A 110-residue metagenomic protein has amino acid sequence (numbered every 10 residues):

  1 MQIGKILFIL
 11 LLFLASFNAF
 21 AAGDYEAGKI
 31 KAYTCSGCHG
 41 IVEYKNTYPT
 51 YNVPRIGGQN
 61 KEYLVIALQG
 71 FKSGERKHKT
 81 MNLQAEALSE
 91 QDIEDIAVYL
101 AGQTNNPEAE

Functional and structural regions predicted by a protein language model:
M1-L7: Bacterial N-terminal signal peptides that target proteins for export
L7-S16: Bacterial N-terminal signal peptides
A15-A32, Y44, N52, N105 (+1 more regions): Electrostatic cytochrome c docking/interface patches
Y25, K29, V42-F71, N82-Q84: Gly/Gly-Pro-rich "capping" loops immediately C-terminal to redox-active cysteine motifs in periplasmic/lumenal
Y33-I41, I96: The canonical Cys-X-X-Cys-His
T34-G37, R55, T80: Residue-level recognition of specific faces of alpha-helices
N46, Y63, K77, N105-N106: Short loop/beta submotifs within extracellular cysteine-rich repeat domains
S73-R76, Q84-E110: C-terminal capping alpha-helices of c-type cytochrome domains
